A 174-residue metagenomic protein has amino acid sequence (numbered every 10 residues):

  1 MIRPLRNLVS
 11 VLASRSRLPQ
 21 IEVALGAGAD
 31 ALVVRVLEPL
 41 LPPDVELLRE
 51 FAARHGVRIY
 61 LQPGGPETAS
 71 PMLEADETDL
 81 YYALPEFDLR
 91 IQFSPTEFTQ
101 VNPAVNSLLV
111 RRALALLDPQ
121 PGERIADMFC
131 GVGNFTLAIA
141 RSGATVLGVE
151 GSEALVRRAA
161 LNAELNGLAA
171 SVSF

Functional and structural regions predicted by a protein language model:
M1-L18, E22, A29: Extended interfacial segments that mediate partner engagement and assembly in macromolecular machines
V11, P39-F174: Rossmann-like S-adenosyl-L-methionine
A24-L37: Short glycine-rich, basic-tinged beta-strand/loop micro-motifs
